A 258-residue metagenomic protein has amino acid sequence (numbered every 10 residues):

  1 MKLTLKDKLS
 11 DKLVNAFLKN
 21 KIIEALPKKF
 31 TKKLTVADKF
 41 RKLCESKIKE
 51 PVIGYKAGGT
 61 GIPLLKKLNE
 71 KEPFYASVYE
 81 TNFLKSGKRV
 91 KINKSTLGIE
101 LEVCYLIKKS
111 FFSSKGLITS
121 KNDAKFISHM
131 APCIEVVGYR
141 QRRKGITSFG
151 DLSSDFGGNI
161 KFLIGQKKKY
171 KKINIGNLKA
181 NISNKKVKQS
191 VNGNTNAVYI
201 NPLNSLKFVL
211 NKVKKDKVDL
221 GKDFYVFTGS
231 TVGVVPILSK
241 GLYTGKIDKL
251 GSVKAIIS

Functional and structural regions predicted by a protein language model:
K2-N201, S239-L242, L250-S258: Catalytic-core "active-site belt" of small-molecule-metabolizing enzymes, emphasizing His/Asp/Glu-rich regions
K29-T31, N211-V213, T228-T231: Short alpha-helix capping/helix-loop boundary micro-motifs
L34, D216-V218, V234-V235: Short, surface-exposed secondary-structure edge patches
N181, V213-K217: Extended mid-to-C-terminal alpha-helical interaction segments
N204-N211, F224-F227: Short, structured beta-strand/loop micro-motifs enriched in basic residues and often containing a Trp
L220-V232: Conserved metal-binding segment of the jelly-roll/cupin
T231-V235, K249-S252: Short, charged beta-turn/beta-strand-edge "cap" motif at the junction between a beta-strand and an adjacent loop
